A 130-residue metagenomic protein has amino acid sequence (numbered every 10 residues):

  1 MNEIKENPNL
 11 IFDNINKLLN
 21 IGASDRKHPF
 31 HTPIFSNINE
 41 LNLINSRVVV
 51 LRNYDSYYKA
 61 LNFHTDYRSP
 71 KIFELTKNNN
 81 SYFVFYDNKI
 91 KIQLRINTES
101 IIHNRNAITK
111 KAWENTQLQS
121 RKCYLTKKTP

Functional and structural regions predicted by a protein language model:
M1-P130: Binding-site signature for planar aromatic cofactors or substrates
